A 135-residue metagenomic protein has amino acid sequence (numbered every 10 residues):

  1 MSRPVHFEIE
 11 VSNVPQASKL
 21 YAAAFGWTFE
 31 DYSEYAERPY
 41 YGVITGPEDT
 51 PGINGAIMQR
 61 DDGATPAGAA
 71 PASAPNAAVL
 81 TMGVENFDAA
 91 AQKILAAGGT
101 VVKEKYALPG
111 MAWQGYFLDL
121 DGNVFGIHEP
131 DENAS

Functional and structural regions predicted by a protein language model:
M1-S2, E8-G52: Core segments of cupin and vicinal oxygen chelate
P4-S12, V43-I44, P66-K93, W113-L118: Vicinal oxygen chelate
I9, E30-S33, A91-S135: Vicinal oxygen chelate
G42-T45, I57, F117, I127: Short beta-strand element of the conserved SAM-dependent methyltransferase core
G46-E48, D61-D62, V84-E85, L120 (+1 more regions): Short loop segments at secondary-structure junctions
G52-R60: A short, structured beta-strand/loop element
Q59-A69, S135: A short, acidic/glycine-rich surface segment
